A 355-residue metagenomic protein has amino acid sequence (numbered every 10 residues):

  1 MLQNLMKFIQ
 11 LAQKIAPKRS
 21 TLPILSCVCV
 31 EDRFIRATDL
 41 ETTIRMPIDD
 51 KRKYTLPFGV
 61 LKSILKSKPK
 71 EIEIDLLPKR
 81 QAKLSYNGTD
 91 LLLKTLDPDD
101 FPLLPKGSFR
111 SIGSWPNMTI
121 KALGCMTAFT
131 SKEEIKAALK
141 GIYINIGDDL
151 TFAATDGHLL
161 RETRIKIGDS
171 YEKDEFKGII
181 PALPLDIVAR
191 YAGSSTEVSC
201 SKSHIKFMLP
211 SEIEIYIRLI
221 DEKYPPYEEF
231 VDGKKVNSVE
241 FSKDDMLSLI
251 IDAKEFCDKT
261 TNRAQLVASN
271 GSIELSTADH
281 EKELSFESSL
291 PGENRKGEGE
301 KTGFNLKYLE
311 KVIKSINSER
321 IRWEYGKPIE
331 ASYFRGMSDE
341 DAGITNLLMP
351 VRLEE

Functional and structural regions predicted by a protein language model:
M1-E355: Structural preference for solvent-exposed beta-strand-turn elements and adjacent flexible terminal/loop segments within
